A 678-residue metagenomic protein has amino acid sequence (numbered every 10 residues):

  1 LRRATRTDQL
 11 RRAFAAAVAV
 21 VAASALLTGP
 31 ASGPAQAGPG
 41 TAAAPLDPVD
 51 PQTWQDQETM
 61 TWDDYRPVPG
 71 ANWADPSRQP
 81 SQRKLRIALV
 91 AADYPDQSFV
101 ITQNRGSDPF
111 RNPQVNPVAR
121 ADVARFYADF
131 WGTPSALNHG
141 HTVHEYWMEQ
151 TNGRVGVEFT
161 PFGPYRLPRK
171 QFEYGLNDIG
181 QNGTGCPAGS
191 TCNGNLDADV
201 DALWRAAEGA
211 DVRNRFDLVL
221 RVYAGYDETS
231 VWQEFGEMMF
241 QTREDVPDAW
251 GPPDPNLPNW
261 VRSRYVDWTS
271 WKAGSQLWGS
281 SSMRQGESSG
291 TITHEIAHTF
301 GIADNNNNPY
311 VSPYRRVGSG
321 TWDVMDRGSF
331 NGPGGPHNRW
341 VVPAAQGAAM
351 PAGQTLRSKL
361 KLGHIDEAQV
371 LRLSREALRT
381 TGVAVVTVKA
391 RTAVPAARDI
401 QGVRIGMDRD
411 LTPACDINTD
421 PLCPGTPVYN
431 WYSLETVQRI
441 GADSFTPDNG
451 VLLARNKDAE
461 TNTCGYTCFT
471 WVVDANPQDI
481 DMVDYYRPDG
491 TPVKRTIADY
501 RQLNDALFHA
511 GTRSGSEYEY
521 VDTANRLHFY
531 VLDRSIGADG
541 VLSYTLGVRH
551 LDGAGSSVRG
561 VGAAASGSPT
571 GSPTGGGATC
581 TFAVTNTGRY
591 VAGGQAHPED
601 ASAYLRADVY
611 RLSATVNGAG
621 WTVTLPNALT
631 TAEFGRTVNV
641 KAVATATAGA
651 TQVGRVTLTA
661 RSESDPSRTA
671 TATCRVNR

Functional and structural regions predicted by a protein language model:
L1-A37: Secretory targeting and sorting signals
G38-W322, D326-P336, R379, G649: Active-site-proximal segment of zinc-dependent metalloprotease catalytic domains
G40-D50, V100-G106, R243-Q276, A368-Y610 (+2 more regions): Non-catalytic C-terminal accessory/binding modules of secreted extracellular proteins
P95, I440, N586-Y590, A648 (+1 more regions): Short, acidic/polar linear motifs in exposed loop/turn regions
A303-D416: A domain-level signal for the mature, folded cores of soluble proteins
G575-F582, V638, G649-T657: Short, solvent-exposed loop/turn segments enriched in Ser/Thr/Gly
W621-A648: Intrinsically disordered, low-complexity Pro/Gly/Ser/Thr-rich segments with frequent PxxP/GP/PP motifs and embedded
A648-N677: Terminal connector regions
